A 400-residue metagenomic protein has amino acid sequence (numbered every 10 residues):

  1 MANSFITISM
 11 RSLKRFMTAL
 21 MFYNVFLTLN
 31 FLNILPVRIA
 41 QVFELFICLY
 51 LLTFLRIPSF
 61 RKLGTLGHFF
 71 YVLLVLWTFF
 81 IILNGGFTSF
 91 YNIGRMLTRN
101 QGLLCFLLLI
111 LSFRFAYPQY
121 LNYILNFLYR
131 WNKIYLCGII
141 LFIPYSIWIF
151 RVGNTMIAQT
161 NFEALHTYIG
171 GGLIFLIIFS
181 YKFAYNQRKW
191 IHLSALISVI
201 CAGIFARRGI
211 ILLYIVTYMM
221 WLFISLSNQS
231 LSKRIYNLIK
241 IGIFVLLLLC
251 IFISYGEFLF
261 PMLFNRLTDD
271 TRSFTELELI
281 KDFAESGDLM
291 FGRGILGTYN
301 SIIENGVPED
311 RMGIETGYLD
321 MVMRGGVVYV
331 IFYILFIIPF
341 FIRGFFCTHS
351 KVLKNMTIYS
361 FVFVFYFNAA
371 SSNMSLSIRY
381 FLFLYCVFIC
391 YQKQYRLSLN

Functional and structural regions predicted by a protein language model:
M1-M262, E278, E309-S398: Hydrophobic transmembrane helix bundles of membrane-integrated enzymes that assemble and modify cell-envelope
F264-G325: Long extracytoplasmic/lumenal interhelical loops at the membrane interface of multi-pass membrane proteins
